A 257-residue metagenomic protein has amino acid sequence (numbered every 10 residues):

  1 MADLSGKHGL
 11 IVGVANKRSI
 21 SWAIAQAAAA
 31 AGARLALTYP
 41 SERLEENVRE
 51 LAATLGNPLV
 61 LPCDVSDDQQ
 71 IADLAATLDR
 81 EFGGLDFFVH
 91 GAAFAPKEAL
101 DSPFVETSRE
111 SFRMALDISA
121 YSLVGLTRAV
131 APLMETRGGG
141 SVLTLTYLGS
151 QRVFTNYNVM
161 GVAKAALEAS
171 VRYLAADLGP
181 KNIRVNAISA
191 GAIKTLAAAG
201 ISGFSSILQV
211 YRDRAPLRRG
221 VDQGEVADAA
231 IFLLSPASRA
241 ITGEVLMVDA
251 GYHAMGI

Functional and structural regions predicted by a protein language model:
A2-S111, G200: Short-chain dehydrogenase/reductase
G13-I20, A93-L123, R128-A131, E135-T136 (+4 more regions): Catalytic loop of short-chain dehydrogenase/reductase
A29, G83, E135-T136, A176-K181 (+3 more regions): A short hydrophobic alpha-helix cap/turn motif
R49, V159, P180, A192-A215 (+2 more regions): A glycine/serine/threonine-rich, flexible loop-to-helix segment that serves as the NAD(P) cofactor-binding "lid"
G179, R184, I241-G243: Short, small/polar-rich loop/turn modules that mediate ligand/substrate recognition or access, typified
R184-K194, L234-A237, M247-D249: Conserved SDR Rossmann-fold cofactor-binding beta-strand/turn motif
A215-V226, A237: A conserved structural motif in NAD(P)-dependent oxidoreductases
I231, T242-I257: Short C-terminal tail/terminal secondary-structure segment of NAD(P)H-dependent dehydrogenase/reductase domains
